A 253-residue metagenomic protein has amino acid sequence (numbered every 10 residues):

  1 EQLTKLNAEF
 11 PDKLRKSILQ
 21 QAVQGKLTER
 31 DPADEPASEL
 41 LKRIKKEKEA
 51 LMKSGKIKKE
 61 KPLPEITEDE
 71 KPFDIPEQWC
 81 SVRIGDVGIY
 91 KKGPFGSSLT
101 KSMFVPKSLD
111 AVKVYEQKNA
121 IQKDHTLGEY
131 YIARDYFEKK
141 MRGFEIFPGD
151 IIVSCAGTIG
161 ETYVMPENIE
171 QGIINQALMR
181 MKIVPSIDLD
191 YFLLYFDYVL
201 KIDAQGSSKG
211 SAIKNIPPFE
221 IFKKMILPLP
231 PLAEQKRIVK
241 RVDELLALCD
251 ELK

Functional and structural regions predicted by a protein language model:
E1-T4, A8, K16-S17, Q21 (+4 more regions): Non-catalytic DNA-recognition/assembly elements of restriction-modification systems
Q2-E70: Extended, domain-scale alpha-helical bundle/helix-rich regions
I66-T67, C80-K123, M141: Low-complexity, Lys/Gly-biased intrinsically disordered segments
W79, T162, K224-M225, Q235: Structural signal for hydrophobic
G96-L99, A120-I132, I151-I174, L189-L194 (+1 more regions): Short, ligand-facing micro-motifs at secondary-structure edges
K107, C155-T158, Q171-M179, I187-D190 (+1 more regions): A short glycine-rich beta-alpha junction/loop motif
D135-K140: Short alpha-helix capping/helix-loop boundary micro-motifs
E145-F147: Short, well-ordered loop/turn sites that connect or cap secondary structure elements
